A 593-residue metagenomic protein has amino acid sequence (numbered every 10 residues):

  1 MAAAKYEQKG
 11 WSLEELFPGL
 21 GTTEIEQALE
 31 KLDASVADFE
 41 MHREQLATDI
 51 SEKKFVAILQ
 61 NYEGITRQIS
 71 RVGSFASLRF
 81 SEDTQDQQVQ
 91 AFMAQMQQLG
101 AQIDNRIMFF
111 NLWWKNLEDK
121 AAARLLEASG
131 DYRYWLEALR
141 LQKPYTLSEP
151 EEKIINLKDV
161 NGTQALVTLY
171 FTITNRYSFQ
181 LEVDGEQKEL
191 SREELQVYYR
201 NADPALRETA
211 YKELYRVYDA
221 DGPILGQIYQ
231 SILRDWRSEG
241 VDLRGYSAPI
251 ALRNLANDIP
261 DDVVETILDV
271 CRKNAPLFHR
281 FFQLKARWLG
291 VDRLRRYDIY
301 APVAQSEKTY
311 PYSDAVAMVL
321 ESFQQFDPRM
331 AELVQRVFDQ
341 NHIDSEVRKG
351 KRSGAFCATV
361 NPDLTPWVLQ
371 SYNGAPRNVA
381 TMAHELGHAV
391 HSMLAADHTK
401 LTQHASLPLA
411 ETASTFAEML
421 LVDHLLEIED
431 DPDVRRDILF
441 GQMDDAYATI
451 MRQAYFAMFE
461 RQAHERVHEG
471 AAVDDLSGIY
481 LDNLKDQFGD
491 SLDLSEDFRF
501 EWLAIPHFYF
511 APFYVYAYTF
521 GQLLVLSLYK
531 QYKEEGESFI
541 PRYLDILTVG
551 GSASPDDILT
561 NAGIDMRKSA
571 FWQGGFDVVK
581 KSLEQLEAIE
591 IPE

Functional and structural regions predicted by a protein language model:
M1-Q305, I589-E593: A well-structured
A3-E7, E14, L20, A122-S129 (+11 more regions): C-terminal, non-catalytic "cap/extension" segments appended to globular domains
R244, K308-Y310, I343-T365: Catalytic zinc-binding patch centered on the HExxH motif and its immediate surroundings that defines zinc-dependent
G245, N373-M393, S414, M419 (+2 more regions): Active-site recognition of the HExxH zinc-binding catalytic motif
W288-Q325, A331, H391, M443-T449 (+1 more regions): Long, K/E/R/D-enriched contiguous segments that form extended
Y310-Y312, D363-A383: Short pre-active-site segment immediately N-terminal to the catalytic Zn-binding motif
A317, A396, K400-E465: Acidic/histidine-rich catalytic neighborhood
E321, Q325-E332, A358, H388 (+2 more regions): Conserved helix-loop functional segments at active or binding sites
